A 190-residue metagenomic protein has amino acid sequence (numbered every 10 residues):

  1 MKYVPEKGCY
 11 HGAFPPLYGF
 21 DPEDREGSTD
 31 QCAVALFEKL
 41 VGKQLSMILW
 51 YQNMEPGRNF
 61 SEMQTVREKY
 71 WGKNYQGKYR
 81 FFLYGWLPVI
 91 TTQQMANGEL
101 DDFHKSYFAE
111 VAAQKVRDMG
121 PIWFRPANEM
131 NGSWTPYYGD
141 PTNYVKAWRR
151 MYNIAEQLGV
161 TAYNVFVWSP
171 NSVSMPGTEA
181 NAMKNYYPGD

Functional and structural regions predicted by a protein language model:
M1-M47, E156-G159: N-terminal module-boundary/linker segments of secreted carbohydrate-active enzymes
P5-E6, L45, G139, T161-Y163 (+1 more regions): Alpha-helical structural elements
P22-V41, N59-K69, F103-A109, T178-P188: Short, acidic/polar
K43-E55, Y84, P88, A182-D190: Aromatic- and acid-rich polysaccharide-binding/catalytic face of secreted or lumenal carbohydrate-active enzymes
Y51-V173: Substrate-binding cleft of extracellular glycoside hydrolase catalytic domains
N164, W168-D190: Flexible, glycine-rich surface segments
